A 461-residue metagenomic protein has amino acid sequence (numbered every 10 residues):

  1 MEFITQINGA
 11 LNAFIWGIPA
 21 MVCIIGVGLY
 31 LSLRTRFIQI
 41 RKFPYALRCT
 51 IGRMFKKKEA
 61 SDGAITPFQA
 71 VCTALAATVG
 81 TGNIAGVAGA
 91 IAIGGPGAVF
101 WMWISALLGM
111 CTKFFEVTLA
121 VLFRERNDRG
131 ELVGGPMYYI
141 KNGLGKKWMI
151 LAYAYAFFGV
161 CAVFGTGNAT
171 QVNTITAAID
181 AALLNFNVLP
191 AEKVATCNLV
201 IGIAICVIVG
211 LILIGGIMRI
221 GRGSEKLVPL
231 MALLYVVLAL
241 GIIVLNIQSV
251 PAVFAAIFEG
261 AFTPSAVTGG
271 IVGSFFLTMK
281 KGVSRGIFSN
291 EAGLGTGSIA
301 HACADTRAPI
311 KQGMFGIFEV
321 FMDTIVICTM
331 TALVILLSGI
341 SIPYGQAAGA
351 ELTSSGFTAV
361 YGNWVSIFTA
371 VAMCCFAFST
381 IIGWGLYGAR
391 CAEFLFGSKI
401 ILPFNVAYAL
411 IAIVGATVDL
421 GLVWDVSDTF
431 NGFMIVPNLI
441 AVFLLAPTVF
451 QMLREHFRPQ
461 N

Functional and structural regions predicted by a protein language model:
M1-T81, I91-A98, G109, I413 (+1 more regions): N-terminal alpha-helical transmembrane segments of multi-pass membrane transport and channel/translocase proteins
F3-I4, R34-Q39, G82-V87, G165-I175 (+6 more regions): Transmembrane helix-loop junctions in multi-pass membrane proteins
C23-Y30, R34-L47, Y155, V172-I179 (+4 more regions): Membrane-interface loop-to-helix entry segments
L31-S32, S105-G130, M137, K141-N173 (+2 more regions): Helix-loop-helix module between adjacent transmembrane segments
F37-I65, G89-V99, W103, C111-G145 (+4 more regions): Flexible loop linkers connecting adjacent transmembrane helices in multi-pass alpha-helical membrane transporters
K57-A64, G95-I104, N142-A154, N187-T196 (+2 more regions): Membrane-interface alpha-helices at helix entry/exit sites of multi-pass transporters
K58-I93, L119-G143, A154-V160, V272-F321 (+1 more regions): Alpha-helical membrane segments and immediately flanking helix-loop junctions that form or couple to the substrate/ion
E116-R124, D128, L240-A256, P264-G270 (+3 more regions): Extracellular/periplasmic helix-exit of transmembrane alpha-helices
